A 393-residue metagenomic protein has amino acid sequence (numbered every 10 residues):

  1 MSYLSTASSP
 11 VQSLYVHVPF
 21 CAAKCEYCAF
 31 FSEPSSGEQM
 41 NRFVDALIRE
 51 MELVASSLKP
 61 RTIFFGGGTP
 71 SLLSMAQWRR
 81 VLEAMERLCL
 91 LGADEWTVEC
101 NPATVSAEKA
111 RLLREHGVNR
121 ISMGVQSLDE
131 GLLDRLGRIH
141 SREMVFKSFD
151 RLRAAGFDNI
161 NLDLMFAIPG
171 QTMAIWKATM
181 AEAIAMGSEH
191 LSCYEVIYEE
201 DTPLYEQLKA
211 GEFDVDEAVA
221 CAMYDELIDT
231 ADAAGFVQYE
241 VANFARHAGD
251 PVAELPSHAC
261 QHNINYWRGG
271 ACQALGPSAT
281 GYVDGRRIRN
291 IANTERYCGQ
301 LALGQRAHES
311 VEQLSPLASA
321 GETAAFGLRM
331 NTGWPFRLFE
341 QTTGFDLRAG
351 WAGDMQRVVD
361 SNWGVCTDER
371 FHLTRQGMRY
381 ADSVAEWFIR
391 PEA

Functional and structural regions predicted by a protein language model:
Y3-S13, S32-V54, L58-F345: C-terminal scaffold of the Radical SAM
H17-S32: Local cysteine-cluster metal-coordination motifs and their immediate loop/turn environment, predominantly Fe-S cluster
F345-V359: Short amphipathic alpha-helical interaction segments
V359-E369: A short, conserved structural fragment
R370-T374: Minor-groove-contacting beta-hairpin "wing" of winged helix-turn-helix DNA-binding domains
Q376-A393: Short, amphipathic alpha-helical interaction segments positioned at domain boundaries
